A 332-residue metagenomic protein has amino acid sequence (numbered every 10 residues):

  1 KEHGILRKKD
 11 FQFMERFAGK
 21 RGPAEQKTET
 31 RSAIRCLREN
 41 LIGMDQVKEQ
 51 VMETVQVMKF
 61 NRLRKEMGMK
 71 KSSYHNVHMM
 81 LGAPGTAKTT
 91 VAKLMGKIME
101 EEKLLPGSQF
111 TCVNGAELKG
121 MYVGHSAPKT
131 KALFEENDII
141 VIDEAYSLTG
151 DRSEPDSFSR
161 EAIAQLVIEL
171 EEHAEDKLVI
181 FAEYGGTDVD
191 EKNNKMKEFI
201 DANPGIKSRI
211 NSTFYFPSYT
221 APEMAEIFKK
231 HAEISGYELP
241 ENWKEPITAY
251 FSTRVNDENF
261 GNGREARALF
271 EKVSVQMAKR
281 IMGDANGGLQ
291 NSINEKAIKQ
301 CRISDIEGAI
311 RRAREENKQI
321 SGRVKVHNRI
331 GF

Functional and structural regions predicted by a protein language model:
K1, E102-G107, E198-A202, K207-S208 (+2 more regions): Conserved C-terminal "switch" segment of AAA+ ATPases
H3, K8-A24, T28-R35, D45 (+1 more regions): C-terminal engagement/docking regions of AAA+ P-loop ATPases
R31-N76, K97, F332: Pre-Walker A (pre-P-loop) alpha-helix and adjacent loop at the N terminus of AAA/AAA+ ATPase modules, a conserved
F60-H75, P240-K244, I281-I293: Short helix/loop segment immediately N-terminal to the Walker
M69-S108, A132-E135, I210: Walker A/P-loop
P106-E136, R160: Short glycine-rich substrate-engagement loop in P-loop NTPases that contacts/grips substrate
N114, F134-F158: Conserved P-loop NTPase "ATPase switch" module shared by AAA+ and STAND
Y146-S153, E161-P217, P222, I234-S235: Canonical AAA+ ATPase core
